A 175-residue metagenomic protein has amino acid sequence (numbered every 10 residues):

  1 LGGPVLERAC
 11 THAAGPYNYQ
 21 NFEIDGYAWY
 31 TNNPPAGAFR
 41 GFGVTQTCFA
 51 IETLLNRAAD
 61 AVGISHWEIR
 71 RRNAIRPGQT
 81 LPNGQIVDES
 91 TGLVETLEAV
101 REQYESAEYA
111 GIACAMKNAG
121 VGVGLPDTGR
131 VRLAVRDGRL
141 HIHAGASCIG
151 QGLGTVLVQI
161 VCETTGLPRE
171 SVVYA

Functional and structural regions predicted by a protein language model:
L1-T47, E108-A175: Gly/Pro-rich active-site capping loops and adjacent beta-alpha segments that organize cofactor/substrate pockets
Y17, F49, W67, T91-E98 (+2 more regions): Active-site-proximal helix/loop capping residues that flank conserved catalytic or ligand/cofactor
A36-A61, P82-E105: Glycine-rich and small/hydrophobic secondary-structure elements
R40, H66-R72: Short, cationic motifs built from Arg/Lys/His that form the positively charged side of catalytic pockets
D60-E68, G166-E170: Helix N-cap / loop-to-helix initiation motif
R71-A134: Accessory "access/gating" subregions that flank catalytic or transport cores
